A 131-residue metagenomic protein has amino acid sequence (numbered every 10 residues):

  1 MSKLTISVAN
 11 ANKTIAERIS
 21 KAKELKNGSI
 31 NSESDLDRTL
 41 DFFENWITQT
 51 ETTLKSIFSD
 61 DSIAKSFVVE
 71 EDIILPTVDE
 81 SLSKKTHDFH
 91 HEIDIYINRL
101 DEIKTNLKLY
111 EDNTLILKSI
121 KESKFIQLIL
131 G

Functional and structural regions predicted by a protein language model:
S2-D112: Charged interaction/catalytic cores of defense and host-pathogen modules
E122-G131: Hydrophobic, helix-forming membrane-interacting segments
